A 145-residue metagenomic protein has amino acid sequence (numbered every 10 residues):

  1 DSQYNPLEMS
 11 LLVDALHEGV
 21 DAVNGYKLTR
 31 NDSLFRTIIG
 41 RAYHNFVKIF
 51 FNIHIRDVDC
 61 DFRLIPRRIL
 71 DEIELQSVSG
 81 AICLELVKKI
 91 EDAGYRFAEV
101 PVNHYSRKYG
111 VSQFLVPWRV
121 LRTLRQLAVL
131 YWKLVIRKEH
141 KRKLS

Functional and structural regions predicted by a protein language model:
D1-Q3: The conserved acidic donor/metal-binding loop of glycosyltransferases
P6-G80, Y105-V129, K138-R142: Acceptor/aglycone-binding surface of glycosyltransferases and processive sugar-polymer synthases
I69-I73, S79-R96: A short, conserved alpha-helix in the catalytic core of glycosyltransferases
V100: Hydrophobic residues at beta-strand termini and immediately following loops that shape nucleotide-binding pockets
